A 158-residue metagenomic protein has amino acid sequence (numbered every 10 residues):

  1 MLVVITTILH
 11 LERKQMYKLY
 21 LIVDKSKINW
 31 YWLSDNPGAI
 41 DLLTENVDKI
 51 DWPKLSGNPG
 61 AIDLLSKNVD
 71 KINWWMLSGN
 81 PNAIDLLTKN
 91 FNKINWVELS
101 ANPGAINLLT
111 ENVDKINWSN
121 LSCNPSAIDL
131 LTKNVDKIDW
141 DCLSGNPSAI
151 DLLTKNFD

Functional and structural regions predicted by a protein language model:
L2-T7: Compositionally biased low-complexity segments, especially N-terminal hydrophobic helices that form the hydrophobic
I8-D158: Alpha-helical scaffold segments
